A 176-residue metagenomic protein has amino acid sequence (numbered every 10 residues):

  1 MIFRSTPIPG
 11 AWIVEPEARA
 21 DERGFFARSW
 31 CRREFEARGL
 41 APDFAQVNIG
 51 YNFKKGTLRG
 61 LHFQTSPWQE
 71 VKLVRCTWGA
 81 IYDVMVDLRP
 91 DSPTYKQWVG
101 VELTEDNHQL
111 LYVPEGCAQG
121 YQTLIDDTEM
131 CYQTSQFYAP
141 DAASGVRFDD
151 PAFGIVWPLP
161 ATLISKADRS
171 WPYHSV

Functional and structural regions predicted by a protein language model:
M1-Q109, D127, T134-V176: Non-catalytic, conserved peripheral segments adjacent to functional cores
F26, Y121-Q122: Short catalytic/ligand-binding loop motif for oxyanion handling, primarily in non-cytosolic enzymes, centered on
T104-Y121: Conserved SET/PR-domain catalytic core that frames the SAM/AdoMet-binding pocket
